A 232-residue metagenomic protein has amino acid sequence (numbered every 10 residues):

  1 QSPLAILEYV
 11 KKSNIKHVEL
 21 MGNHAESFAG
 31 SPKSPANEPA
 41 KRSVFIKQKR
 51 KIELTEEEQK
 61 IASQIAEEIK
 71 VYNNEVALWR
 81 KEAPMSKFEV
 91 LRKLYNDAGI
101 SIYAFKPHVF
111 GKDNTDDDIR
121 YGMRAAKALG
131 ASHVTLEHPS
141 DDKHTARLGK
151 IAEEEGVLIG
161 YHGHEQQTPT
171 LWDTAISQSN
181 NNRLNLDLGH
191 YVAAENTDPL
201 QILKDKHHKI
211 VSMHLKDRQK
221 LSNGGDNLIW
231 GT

Functional and structural regions predicted by a protein language model:
Q1: N-terminal beta-strand motif that seeds the catalytic metal site of vicinal oxygen chelate
L4-E26, A126-V134: Catalytic domains of carbohydrate-active enzymes, especially glycoside hydrolases
A5, H17-V18, K150-G231: Acidic/histidine-rich catalytic cores of soluble enzymes
E19-V90: Glycine-rich, proline-tolerant flexible connector loops at the mouths of alpha/beta enzymes
N23, F110, P139, L215-R218: Flexible loop residues that form catalytic and substrate-binding hotspots at small-molecule/glycan-binding clefts
A29-G30, N114, L221-S222: Short acidic/His/Gly/Ser-rich catalytic and metal-binding motifs that mark active-site loops of diverse hydrolases
K81, F88-E89, L94, A98-L186 (+1 more regions): Active-site acidic/histidine proton-transfer and metal-coordination neighborhood in alpha/beta enzyme cores
S86, G231-T232: Residue-level signal for the nucleotide or nucleotide-sugar donor/cofactor binding architecture
